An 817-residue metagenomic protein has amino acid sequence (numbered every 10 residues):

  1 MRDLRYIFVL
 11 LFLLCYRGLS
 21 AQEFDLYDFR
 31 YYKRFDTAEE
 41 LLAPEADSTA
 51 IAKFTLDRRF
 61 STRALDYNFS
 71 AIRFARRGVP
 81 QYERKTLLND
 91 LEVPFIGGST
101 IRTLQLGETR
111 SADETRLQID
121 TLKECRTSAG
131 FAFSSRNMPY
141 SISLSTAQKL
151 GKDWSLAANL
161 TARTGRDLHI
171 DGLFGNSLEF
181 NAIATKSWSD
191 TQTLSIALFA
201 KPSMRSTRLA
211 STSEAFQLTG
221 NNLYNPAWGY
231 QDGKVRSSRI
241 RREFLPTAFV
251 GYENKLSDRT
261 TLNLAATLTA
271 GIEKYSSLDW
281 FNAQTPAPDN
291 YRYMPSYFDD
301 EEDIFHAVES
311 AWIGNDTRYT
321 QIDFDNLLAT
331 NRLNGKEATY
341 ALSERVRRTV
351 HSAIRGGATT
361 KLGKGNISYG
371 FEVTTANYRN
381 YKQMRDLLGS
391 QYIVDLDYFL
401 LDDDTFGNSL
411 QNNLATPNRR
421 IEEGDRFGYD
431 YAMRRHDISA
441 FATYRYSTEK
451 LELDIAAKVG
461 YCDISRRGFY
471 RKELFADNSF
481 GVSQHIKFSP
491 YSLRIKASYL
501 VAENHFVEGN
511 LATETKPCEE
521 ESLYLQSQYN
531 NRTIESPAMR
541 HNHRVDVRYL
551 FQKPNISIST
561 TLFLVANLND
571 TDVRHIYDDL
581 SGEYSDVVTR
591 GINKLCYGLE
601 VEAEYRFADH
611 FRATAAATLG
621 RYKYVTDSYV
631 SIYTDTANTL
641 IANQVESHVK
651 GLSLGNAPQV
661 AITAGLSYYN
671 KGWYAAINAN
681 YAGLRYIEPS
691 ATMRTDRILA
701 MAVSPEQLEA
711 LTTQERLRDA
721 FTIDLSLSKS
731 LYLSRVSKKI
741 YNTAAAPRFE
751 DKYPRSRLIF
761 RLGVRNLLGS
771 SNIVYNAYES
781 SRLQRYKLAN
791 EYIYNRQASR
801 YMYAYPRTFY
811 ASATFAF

Functional and structural regions predicted by a protein language model:
I7, Q22, A613, Y681-L699 (+1 more regions): C-terminal beta-signal and adjacent terminal beta-strands/loops of Gram-negative outer-membrane beta-barrel proteins
E92-S143: A beta-strand signature from Gram-negative outer-membrane beta-barrel systems, especially the internal plug domain
S135-T164, H169-R208, I240-D258: Transmembrane beta-barrel wall of Gram-negative outer-membrane proteins
T185, T193-G251, K274-S343, F406-I421 (+1 more regions): Acidic/polar loop-and-plug regions of large Gram-negative outer-membrane beta-barrel proteins
S211, Q411-R420, D463-L474, H485 (+7 more regions): Surface-exposed extracellular loop regions of Gram-negative outer-membrane beta-barrel proteins, predominantly
N225-T247, G251, M433, S483-S492 (+6 more regions): Outer-membrane beta-barrel signature, preferentially recognizing the C-terminal barrel domain of Gram-negative
A341, S368-A502, C518, S522-Q528 (+1 more regions): Signature of Gram-negative outer-membrane beta-barrel scaffolds
L562-A566, V587-M693, S812-A816: Gram-negative outer-membrane beta-barrel transporters
